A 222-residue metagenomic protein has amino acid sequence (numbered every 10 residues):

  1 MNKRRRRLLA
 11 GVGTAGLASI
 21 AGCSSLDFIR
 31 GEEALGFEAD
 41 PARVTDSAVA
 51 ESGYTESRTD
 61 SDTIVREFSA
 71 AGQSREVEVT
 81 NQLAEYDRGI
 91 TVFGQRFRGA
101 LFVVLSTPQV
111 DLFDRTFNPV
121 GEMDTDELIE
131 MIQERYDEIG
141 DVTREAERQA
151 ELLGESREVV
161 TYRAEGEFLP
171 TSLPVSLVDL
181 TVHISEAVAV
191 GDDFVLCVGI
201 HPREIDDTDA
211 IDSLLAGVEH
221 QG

Functional and structural regions predicted by a protein language model:
N2-G222: Acidic, polar-rich N-terminal leader regions of halophilic archaeal proteins
